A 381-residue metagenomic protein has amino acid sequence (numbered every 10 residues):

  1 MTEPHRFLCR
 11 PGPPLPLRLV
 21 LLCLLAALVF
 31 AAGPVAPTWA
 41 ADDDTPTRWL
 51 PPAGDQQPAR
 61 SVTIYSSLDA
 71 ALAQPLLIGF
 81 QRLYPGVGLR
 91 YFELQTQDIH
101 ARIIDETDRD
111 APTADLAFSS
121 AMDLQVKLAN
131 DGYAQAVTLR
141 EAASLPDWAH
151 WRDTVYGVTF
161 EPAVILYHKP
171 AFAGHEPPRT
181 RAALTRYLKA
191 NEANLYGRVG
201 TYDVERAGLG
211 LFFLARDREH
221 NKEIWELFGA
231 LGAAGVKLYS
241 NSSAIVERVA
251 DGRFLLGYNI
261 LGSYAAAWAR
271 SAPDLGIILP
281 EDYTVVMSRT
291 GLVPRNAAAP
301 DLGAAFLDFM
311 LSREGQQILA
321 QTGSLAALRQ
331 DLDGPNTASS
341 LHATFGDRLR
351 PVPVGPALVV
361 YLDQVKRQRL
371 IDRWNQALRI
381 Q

Functional and structural regions predicted by a protein language model:
V20-P34: Bacterial N-terminal signal peptides
A41-V126: Early extracytoplasmic/lumenal segment of secretory-pathway proteins
S67-Q74, Q97, P112-A114, S119-A250: Extracytoplasmic ligand-binding site segments that recognize negatively charged/polar headgroups
D123-K127, A250, L255-D274: A ligand-binding cleft/hinge motif common to bilobed small-molecule-binding domains
D147, F160-E161, L227-G232, L238 (+1 more regions): Periplasmic-binding protein-like
L166-A171, F213-A215, M287-A299, I318-L319: A bilobed periplasmic-binding-protein/Venus flytrap-type ligand-binding module shared by bacterial periplasmic
P294-V354: Mature extracytoplasmic/periplasmic domains
P351-Q381: Conserved C-terminal helix/tail region of periplasmic/extracytoplasmic solute-binding proteins
